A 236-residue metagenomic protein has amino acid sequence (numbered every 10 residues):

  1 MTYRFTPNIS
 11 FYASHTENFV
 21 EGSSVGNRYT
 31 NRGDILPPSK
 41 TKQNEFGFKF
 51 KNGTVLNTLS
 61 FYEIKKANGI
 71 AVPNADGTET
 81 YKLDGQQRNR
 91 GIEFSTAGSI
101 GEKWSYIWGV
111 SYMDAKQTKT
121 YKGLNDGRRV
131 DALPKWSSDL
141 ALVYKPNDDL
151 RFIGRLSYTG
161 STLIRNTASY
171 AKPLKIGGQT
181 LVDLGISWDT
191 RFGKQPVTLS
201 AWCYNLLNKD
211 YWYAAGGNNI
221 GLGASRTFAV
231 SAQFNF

Functional and structural regions predicted by a protein language model:
M1-T6, V20-E21, K122: Signature of Gram-negative outer-membrane beta-barrel scaffolds
T2-R4, P38, F48-F50, T96-S99 (+6 more regions): Residue-level signature of outer-membrane beta-barrel architecture
P7-I9, G53-N57, E102-W104, W136 (+4 more regions): Outer-envelope beta-barrel architecture signal
S10-S14, P37-T118, L199-W202: Membrane-embedded beta-barrel scaffold of Gram-negative outer-membrane proteins
R28-I35, Q43, G77-L83, G91-E93 (+3 more regions): Extracellular loop and loop/strand-boundary signature of outer-membrane beta-barrel proteins
K40-N44, K51-G53, E63, R88-I92 (+4 more regions): Residues that define the transmembrane beta-barrel architecture of outer-membrane proteins
E63-K65, K82-A168, L207-D210, Q233: Gram-negative outer-membrane beta-barrel transporters
S157-R165, W188-F236: C-terminal beta-signal and adjacent terminal beta-strands/loops of Gram-negative outer-membrane beta-barrel proteins
